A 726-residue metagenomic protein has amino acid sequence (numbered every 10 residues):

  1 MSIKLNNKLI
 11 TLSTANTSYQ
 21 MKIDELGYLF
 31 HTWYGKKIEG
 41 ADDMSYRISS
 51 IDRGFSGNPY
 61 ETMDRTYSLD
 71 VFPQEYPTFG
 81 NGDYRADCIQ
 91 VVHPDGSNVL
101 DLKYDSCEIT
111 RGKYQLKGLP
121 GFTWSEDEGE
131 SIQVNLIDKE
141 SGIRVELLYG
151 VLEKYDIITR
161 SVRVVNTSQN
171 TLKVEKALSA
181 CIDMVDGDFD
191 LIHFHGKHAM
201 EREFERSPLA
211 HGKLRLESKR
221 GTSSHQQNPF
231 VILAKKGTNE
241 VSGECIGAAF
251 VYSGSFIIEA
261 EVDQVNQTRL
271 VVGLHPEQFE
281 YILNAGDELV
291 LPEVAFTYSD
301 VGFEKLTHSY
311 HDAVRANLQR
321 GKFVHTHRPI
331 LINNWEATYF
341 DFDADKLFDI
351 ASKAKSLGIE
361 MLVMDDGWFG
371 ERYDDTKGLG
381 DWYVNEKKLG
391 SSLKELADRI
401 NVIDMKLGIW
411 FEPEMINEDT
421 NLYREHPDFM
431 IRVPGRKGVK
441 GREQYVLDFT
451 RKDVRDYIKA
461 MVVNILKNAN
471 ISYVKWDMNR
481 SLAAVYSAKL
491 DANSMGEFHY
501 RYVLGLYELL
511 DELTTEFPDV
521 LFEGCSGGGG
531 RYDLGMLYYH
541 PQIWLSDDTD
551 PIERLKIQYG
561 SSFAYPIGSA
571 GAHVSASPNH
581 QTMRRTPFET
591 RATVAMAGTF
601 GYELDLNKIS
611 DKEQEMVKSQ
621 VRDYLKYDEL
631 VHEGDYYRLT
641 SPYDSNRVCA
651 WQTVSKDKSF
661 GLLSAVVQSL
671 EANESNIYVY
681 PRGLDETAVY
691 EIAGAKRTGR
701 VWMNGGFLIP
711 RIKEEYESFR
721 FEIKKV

Functional and structural regions predicted by a protein language model:
I3, N7-A15, Y19, L29-E261 (+2 more regions): Polysaccharide-binding surfaces and accessory modules of carbohydrate-active proteins
N16, V162, G286, I332 (+6 more regions): Conserved, mostly hydrophobic/aromatic
D70-L116, T238-G254, Y298-K322, I359-M364 (+3 more regions): Glycine-rich, aromatic-flanked loop segments that form ligand/cofactor-binding clefts across common enzyme folds
V99-Y104, Y281-D300, Y716-I723: Short Pro-Gly-centered flexible turn/kink motifs
E240, P642-D685: Carbohydrate-binding surface patches
F323-A460, Y473: Aromatic-lined carbohydrate-binding/catalytic grooves of carbohydrate-active enzymes
G390-S392, R424-E425, M430-E589, T599 (+2 more regions): Active-site neighborhood of glycoside hydrolase catalytic domains
S669-V726: C-terminal beta-sandwich/jelly-roll accessory domains of carbohydrate-active enzymes
